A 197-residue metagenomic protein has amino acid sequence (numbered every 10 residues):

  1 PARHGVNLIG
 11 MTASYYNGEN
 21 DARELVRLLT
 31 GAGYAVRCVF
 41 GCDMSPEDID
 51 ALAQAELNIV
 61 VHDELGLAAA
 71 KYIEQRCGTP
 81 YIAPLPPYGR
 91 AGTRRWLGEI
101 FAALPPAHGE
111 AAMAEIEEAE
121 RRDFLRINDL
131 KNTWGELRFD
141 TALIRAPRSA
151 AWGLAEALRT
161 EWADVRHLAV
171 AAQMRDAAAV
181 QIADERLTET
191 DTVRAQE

Functional and structural regions predicted by a protein language model:
P1-E197: An N-terminal assembly and electron-transfer interface module characteristic of large anaerobic redox and radical
